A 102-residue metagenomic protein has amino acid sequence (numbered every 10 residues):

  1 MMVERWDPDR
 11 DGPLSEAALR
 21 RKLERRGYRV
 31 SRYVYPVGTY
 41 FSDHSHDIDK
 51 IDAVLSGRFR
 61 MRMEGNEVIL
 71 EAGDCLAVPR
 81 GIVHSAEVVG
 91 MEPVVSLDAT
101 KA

Functional and structural regions predicted by a protein language model:
M1-R32: A short, N-terminal "cap"/entry segment at the start of jelly-roll beta-barrel domains of the cupin/DSBH fold
R20-K22, Y40-H46, M63, E87-V89: Short histidine-centered beta-strand/loop micro-motifs that create catalytic or ligand/metal-coordination sites
R29-H46, R80: Conserved short histidine dyad/triad with adjacent acidic residue
Y35, S45-M61: Short, conserved beta-strand element in jelly-roll/cupin
R58-R60, E67, V83, P93: Structural motif
G65-R80: Short acidic-glycine-tyrosine-enriched beta hairpin
R80-A102: Ligand-binding loop in jelly-roll beta-barrel domains
